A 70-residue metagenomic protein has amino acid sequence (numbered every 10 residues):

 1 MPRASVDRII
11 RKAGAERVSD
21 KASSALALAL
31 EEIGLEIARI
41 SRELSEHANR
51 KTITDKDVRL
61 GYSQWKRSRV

Functional and structural regions predicted by a protein language model:
M1-V70: Terminal helix-to-tail segments of small alpha-helical proteins
